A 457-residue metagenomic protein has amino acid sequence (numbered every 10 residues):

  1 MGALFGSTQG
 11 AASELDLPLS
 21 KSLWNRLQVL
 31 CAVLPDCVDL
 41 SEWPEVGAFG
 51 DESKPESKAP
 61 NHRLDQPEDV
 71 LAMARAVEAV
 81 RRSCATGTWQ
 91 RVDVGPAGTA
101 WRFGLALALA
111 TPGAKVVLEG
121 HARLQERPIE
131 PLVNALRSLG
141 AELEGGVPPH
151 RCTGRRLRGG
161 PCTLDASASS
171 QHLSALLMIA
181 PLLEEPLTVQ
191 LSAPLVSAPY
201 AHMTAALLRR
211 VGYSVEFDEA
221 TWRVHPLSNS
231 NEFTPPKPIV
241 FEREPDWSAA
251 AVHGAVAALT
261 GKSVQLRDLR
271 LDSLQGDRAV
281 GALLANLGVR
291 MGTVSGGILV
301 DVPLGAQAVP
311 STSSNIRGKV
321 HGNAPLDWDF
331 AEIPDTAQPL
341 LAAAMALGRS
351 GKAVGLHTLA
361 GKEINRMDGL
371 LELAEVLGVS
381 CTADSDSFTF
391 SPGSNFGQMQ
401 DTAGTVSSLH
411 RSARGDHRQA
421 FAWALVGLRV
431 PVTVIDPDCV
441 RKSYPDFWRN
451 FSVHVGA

Functional and structural regions predicted by a protein language model:
M1-A457: Short, structured segments at the rim of ligand-binding sites
